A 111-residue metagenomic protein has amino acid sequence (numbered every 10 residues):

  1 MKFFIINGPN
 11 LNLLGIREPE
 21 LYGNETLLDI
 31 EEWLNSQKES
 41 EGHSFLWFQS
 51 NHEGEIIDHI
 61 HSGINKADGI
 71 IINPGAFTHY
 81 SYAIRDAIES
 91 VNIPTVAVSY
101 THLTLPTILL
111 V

Functional and structural regions predicted by a protein language model:
M1-F3: Extreme N-terminal starter segment of soluble prokaryotic enzymes
I6-L11: N-terminal nucleotide-binding beta1-loop-alpha1 segment
L14-L28: Glycine- and acidic-residue-enriched helix-capping/strand-helix junction motifs
L46-G54: Short beta->alpha junction loops
E55-H59: Short acidic active-site motifs
G63-I70: Short acidic/histidine-rich motifs immediately flanking catalytic phosphotransfer sites in two-component signaling
I72-Y100: Mid-chain, well-packed structural core segment of small domains
T101-T107: Conserved small/polar residues in nucleotide/adenosyl-binding loops
